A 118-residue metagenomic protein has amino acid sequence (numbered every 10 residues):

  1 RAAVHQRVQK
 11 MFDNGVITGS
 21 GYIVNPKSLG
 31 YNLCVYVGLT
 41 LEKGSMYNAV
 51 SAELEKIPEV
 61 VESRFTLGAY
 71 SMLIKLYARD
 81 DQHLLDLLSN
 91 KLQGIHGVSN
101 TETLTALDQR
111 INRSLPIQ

Functional and structural regions predicted by a protein language model:
R1-Q118: A compositional/biophysical signature of low hydrophobicity enriched in polar/charged and small residues
